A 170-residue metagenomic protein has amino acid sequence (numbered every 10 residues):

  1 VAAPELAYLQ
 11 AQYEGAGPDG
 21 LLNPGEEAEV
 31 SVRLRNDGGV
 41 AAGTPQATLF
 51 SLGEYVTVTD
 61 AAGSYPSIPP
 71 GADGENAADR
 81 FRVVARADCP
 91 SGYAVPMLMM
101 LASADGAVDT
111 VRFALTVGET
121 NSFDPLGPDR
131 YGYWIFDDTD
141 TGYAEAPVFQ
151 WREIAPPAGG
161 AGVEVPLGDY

Functional and structural regions predicted by a protein language model:
V1-E5, A77-D124: Terminal connector regions
V1-L22, E26, A42, V108-D169: Boundary/junction segments of secreted and surface-exposed precursor proteins
P18-L22, R35-D37, P66, A87: Outer-membrane beta-barrel proteins
E26-E27, A41, A72, A77 (+1 more regions): Residue-level preference for beta-strand/loop junctions
V30-N36, G71, F81, M97-L101: Buried hydrophobic-core signal for structured, non-transmembrane domains
R35-Y65, L98-L101: Short acidic, flexible loop segments centered on an aromatic residue
V56-C89: Intrinsically disordered, low-complexity Pro/Gly/Ser/Thr-rich segments with frequent PxxP/GP/PP motifs and embedded
